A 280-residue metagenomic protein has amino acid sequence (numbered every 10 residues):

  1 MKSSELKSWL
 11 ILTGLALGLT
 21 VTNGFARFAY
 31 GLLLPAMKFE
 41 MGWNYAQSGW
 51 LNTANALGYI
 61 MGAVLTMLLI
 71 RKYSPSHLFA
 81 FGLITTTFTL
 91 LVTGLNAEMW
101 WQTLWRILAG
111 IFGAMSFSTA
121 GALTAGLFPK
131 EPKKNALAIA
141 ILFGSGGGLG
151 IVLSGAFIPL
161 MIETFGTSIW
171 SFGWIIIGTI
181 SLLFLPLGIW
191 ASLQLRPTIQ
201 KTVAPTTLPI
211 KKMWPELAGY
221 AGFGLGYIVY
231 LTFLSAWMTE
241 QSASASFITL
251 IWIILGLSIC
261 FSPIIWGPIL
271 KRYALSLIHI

Functional and structural regions predicted by a protein language model:
Y30-G31, M213-I253: Extracytoplasmic gate region of multi-pass secondary transporters
G42, S74, L95-W101: Helix-breaking motifs and short loop linkers at transmembrane-helix boundaries and internal kinks in secondary membrane
G62-S74, S262-L275: Helix-to-loop junctions at the C-terminal end of transmembrane segments in multipass secondary transporters
T85-A97: C-terminal ends and interior cores of transmembrane alpha-helices in multi-pass membrane transporters/permeases
W105-S145: Cytoplasmic helix-loop-helix junction between adjacent transmembrane helices in 12-TM secondary transporters
N135-L193: Helix-loop-helix hairpin linking two adjacent transmembrane segments in secondary transporters
I278-I280: Conserved small/polar residues in nucleotide/adenosyl-binding loops
